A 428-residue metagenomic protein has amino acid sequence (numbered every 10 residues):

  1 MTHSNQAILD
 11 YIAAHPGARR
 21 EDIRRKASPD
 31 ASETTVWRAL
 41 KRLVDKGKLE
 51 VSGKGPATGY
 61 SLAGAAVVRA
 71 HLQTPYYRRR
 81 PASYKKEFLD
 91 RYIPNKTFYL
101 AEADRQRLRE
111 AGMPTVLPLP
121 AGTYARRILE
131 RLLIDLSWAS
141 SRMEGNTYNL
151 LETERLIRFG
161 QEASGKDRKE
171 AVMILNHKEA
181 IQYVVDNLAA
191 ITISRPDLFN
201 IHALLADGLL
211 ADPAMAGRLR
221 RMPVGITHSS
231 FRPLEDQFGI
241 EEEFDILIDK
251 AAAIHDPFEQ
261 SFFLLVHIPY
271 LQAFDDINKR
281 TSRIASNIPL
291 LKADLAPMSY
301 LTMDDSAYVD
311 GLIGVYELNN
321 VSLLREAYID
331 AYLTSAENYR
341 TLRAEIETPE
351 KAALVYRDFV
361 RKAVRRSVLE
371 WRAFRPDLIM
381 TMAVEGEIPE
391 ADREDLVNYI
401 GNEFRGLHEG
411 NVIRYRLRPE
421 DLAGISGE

Functional and structural regions predicted by a protein language model:
M1-D275, K279-E428: FIC/Doc superfamily catalytic core
